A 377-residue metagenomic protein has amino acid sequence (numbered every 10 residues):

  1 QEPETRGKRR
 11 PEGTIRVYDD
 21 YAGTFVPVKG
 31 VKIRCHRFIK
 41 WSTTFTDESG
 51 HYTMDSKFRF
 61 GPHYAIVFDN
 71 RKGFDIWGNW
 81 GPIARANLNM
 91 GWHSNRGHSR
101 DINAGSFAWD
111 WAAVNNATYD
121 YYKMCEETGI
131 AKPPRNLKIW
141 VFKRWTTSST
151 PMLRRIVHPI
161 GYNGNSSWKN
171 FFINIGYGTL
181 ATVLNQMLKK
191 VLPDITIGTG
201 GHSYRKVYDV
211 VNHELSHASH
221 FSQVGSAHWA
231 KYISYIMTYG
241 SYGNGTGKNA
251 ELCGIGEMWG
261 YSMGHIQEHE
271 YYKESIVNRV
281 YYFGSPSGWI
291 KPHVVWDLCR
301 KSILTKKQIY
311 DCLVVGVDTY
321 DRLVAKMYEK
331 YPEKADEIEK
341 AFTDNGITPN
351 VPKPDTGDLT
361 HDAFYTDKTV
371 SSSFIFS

Functional and structural regions predicted by a protein language model:
R10-I39: Short, ordered, surface-exposed loop/turn motifs in non-cytosolic proteins
P27, T53-H63: Short Pro-Gly-centered beta-turn/loop motif in secreted/extracellular proteins
R37-T53: Short, acidic Ser/Thr/Gly-rich low-complexity loop/linker segments typical of extracellular and cell-surface proteins
D55-K57, K72, H98-W168: Zn2+-dependent metallopeptidase catalytic core
D194-V211, E251: Short pre-active-site segment immediately N-terminal to the catalytic Zn-binding motif
D209-S226, E257-Y261, H265: Active-site recognition of the HExxH zinc-binding catalytic motif
S222-L252: Post-HEXXH active-site segment of zinc metalloproteases
I276-S377: Pan-zinc metallopeptidase signature
